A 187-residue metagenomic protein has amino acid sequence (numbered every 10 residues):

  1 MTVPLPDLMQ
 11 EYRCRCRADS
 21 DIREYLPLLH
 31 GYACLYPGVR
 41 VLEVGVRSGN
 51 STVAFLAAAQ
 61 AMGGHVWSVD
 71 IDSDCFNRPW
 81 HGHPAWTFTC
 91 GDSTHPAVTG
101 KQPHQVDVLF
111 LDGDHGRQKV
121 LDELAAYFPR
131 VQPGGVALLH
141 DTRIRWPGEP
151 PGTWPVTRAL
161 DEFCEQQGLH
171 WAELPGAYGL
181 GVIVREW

Functional and structural regions predicted by a protein language model:
M1-F110, D114-W187: A short alpha-helical cap/connector motif
